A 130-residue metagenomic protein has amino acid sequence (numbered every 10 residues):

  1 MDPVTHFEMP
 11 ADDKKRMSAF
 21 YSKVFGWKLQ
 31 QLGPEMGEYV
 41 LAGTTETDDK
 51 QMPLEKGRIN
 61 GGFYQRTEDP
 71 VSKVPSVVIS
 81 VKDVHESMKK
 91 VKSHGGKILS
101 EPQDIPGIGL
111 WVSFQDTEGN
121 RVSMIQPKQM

Functional and structural regions predicted by a protein language model:
M1-V24, V74-V77, V81, P127-M130: N-terminal beta-strand motif that seeds the catalytic metal site of vicinal oxygen chelate
P3, G57, I108: Exposed loop/turn and edge beta-strand positions of beta-sandwich/beta-sheet ligand-binding modules
E8-G57, S93: Core segments of cupin and vicinal oxygen chelate
M9, Q30-L32, M88-M130: Vicinal oxygen chelate
E35-E38, V71-K73, I105-L110: Short acidic/glycine-enriched loop/turn segments that link adjacent beta-strands
E68-H94: Mid-chain, well-packed structural core segment of small domains
